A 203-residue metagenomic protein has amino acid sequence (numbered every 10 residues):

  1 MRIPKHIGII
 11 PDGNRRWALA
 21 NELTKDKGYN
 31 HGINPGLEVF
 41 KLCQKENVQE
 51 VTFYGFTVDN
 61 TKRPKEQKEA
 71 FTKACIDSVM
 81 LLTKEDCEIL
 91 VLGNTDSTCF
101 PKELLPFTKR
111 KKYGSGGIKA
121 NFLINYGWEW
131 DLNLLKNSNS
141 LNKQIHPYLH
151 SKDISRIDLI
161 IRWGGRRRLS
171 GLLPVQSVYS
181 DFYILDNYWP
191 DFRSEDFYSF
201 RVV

Functional and structural regions predicted by a protein language model:
M1-V203: Flexible, compositionally biased loop and terminal segments
